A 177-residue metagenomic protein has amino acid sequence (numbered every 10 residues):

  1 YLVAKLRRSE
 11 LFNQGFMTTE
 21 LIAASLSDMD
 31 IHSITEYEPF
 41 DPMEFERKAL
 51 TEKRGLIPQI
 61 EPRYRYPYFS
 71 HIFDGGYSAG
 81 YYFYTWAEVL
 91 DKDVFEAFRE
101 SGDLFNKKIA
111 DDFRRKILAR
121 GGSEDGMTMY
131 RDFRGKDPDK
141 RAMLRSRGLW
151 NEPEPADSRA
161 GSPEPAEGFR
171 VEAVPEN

Functional and structural regions predicted by a protein language model:
Y1-D157, F169-V171: Cation-handling catalytic/transport regions enriched in His/Asp/Glu
A166-N177: Long, low-complexity, intrinsically disordered segments
